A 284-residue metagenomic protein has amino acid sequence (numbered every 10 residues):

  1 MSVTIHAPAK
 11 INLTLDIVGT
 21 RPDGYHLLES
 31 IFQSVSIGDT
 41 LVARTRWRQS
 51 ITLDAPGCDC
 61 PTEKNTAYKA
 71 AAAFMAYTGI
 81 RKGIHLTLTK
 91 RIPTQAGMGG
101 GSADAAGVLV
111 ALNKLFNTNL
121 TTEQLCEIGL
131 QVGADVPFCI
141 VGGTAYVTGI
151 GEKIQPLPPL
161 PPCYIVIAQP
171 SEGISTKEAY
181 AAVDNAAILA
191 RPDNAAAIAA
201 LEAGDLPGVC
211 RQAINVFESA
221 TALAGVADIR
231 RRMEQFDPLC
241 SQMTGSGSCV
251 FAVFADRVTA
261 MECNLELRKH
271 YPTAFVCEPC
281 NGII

Functional and structural regions predicted by a protein language model:
M1-A96, K114-E123, L160, Q169-E172: ATP-binding N-lobe of GHMP and related small-molecule kinases
F32-V35, G129, M233, L267-R268: Hydrophobic C-terminal alpha-helix "anchor/cap" residues
Q33-S34, L130-Q131, P137-I140, P156-P161 (+1 more regions): Solvent-exposed alpha-helices and their adjacent loops that cap or buttress functional pockets in soluble metabolic
W47-A55, D59-C60, V108, E202-A213: Short, basic/glycine-rich phosphate-binding loops at helix/coil junctions that contact nucleotide phosphates
T87-F116, A134, L239-F254: Glycine/serine-rich anion-binding loops at beta->alpha junctions that coordinate negatively charged ligand groups
A105, L109-Y146: Contiguous, small/hydrophobic- and glycine-enriched helical/loop subdomains that border and often "cap" functional
V141, Y146-C240, A255-R268, P272-I284: Conserved, helical-rich catalytic subdomain that frames metal- and/or nucleotide-binding sites in enzyme alpha/beta
